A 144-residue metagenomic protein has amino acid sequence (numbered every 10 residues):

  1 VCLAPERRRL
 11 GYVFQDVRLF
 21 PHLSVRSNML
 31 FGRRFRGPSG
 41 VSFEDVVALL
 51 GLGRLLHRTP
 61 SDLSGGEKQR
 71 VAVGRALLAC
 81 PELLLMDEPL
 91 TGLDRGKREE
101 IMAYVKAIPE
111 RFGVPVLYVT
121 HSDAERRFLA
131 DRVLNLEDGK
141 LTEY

Functional and structural regions predicted by a protein language model:
V1-G11, F35: ABC ATPase NBD coupling module
G40-L55, K106-A107: Conserved ABC ATPase "signature" region
T59-L63, E67-Q69: Conserved ABC ATPase signature
L78-E82: A short, proline-enriched helix->beta-strand linker immediately N-terminal to the Walker B motif in ABC-type P-loop
L84-E88: Catalytic Walker B motif of ABC-type/P-loop ATPase nucleotide-binding domains
R95-K97: Helix N-cap at the start of a conserved alpha-helix in ABC-type nucleotide-binding domains
G113-V119: Conserved H-loop
